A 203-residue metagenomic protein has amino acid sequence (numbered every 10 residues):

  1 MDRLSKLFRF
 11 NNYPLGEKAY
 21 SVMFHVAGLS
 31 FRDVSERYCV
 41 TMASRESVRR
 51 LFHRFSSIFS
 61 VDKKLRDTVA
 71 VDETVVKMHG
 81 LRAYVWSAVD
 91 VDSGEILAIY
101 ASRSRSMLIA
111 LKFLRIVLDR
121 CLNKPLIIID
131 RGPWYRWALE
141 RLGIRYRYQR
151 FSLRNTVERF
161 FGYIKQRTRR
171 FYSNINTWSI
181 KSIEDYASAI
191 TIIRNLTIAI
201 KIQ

Functional and structural regions predicted by a protein language model:
M1-Q203: Residue-level recognition of single "structural anchor" positions that define or cap local secondary structure
